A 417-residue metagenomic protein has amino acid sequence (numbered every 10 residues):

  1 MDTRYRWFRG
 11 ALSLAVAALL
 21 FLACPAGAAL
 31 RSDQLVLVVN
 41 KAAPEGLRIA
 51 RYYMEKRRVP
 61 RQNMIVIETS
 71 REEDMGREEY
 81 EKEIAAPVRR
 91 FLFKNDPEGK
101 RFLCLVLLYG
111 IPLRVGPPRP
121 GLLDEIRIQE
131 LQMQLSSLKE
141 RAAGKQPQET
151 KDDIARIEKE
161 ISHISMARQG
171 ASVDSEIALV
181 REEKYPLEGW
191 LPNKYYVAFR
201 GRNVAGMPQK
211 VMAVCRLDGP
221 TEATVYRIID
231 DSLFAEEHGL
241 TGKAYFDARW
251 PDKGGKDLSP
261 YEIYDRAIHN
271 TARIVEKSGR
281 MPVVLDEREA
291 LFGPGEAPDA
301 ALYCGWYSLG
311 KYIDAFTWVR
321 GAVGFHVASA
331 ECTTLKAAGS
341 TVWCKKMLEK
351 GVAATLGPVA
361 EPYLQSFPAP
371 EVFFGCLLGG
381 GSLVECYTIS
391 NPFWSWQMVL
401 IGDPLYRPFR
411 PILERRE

Functional and structural regions predicted by a protein language model:
M1-F8: N-terminal secretory signal peptides that target proteins for export/translocation
A11-A23: Bacterial N-terminal signal peptides
C24-A28: Sec/Tat signal peptide C-region and signal peptidase I cleavage site
A29-E417: Cysteine-dependent hydrolase recognition
